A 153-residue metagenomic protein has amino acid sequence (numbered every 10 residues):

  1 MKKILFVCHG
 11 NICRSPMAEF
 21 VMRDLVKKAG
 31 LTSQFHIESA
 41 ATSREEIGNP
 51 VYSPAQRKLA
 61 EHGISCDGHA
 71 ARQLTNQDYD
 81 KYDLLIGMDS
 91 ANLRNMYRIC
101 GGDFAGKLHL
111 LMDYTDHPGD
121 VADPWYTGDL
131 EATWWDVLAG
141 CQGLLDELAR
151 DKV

Functional and structural regions predicted by a protein language model:
M1-K81, D146-V153: Conserved active-site segments centered on acidic
S15, M88-D89: Replace "coordinates the UDP/GDP/TDP-sugar" with "coordinates nucleotide-activated sugar donors
L84, S90-V153: Phosphate-binding/catalytic loops
